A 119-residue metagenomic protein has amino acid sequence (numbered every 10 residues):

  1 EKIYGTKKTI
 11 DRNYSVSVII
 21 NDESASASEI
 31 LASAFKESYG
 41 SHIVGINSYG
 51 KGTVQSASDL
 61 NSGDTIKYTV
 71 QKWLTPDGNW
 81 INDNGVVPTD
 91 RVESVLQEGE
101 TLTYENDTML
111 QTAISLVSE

Functional and structural regions predicted by a protein language model:
E1-G5, A34-S38, H42-V44: Glycine- and acidic-residue-enriched helix-capping/beta->alpha junction motif
E1-S24, G52-S58, L74: Gly/Ser/Thr-rich loop/hinge elements
I3, E37, E93-E119: C-terminal recognition in membrane/secretory proteostasis and scaffolding
I10, D22-E29, T103-T108: Soluble non-cytosolic domains of exported or imported proteins
D11-V16, S26, I30, S38 (+2 more regions): Extracytoplasmic
V16, F35, G78, A113: Terminal peptide-recognition signature
I19-E23, A34, G45-Y49, T69-W73: Active-site-proximal beta-strand/loop segments in catalytic clefts of secreted hydrolases
Q55-S56, K67-E98: Conserved P-loop NTPase
